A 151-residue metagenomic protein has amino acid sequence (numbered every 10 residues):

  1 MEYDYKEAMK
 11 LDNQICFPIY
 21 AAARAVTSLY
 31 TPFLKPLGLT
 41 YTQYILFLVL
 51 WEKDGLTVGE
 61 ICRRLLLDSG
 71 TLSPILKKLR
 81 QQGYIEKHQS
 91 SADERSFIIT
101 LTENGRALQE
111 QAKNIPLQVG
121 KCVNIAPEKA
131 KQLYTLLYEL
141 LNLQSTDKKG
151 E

Functional and structural regions predicted by a protein language model:
M1-A8, E103, E110, I125-E151: C-terminal regulatory/oligomerization modules of transcriptional regulators
M1-L37, K131, E139: N-terminal leader segment of winged-helix/HTH proteins
F17, R24, S28-D68: N-terminal helix-turn-helix DNA-binding core of bacterial DNA-binding proteins
A22, V26-L29, L65, L108-A126 (+2 more regions): Alpha-helical linker/hinge and terminal dimerization helices associated with HTH transcriptional regulators
L37-T42, T71, T102, A126-P127: Short helix-coil-helix linker/hinge
V58-G59, G70, K77, F97: Residues within helix-turn-helix
K77-T135: Charged, amphipathic alpha-helical coiled-coil/dimerization segments
